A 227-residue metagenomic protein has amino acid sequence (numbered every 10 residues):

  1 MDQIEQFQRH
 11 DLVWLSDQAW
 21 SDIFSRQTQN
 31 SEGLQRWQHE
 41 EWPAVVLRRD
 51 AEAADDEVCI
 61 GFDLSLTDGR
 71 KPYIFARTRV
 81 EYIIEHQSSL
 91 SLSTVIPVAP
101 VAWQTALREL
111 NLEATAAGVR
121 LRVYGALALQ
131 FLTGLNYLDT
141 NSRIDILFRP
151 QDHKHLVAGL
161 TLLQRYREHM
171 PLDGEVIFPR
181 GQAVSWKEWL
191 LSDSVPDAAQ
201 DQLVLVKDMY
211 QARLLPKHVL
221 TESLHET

Functional and structural regions predicted by a protein language model:
M1-A126, G159-L160, Q164-G174: Helical scaffold of the NTase/Pol beta-like nucleotidyltransferase catalytic core
G61, R149-P150, I177: Conserved beta-strand segments of the P-loop GTPase G domain that flank and frequently precede/overlap
E81-I83, P196-T221: Mature, function-bearing regions of proteins
I84-S88, D145-R149, L172-D173, D197-L203: Glycine-rich loops and low-complexity Gly/Arg-rich segments that provide flexible linkers or classic glycine-based
N111-I144, F148-K154: Active-site nucleotide-donor binding segment shared across nucleotidyl transfer reactions
H155-L156, A183: Short, charged/polar "capping" segments at the starts of alpha-helices and the immediately preceding loops
Y166-V206: Conserved catalytic core of two-metal-ion nucleotidyltransferases
E222-T227: C-terminal tail/extension regions appended to the core domain(s) of diverse proteins
